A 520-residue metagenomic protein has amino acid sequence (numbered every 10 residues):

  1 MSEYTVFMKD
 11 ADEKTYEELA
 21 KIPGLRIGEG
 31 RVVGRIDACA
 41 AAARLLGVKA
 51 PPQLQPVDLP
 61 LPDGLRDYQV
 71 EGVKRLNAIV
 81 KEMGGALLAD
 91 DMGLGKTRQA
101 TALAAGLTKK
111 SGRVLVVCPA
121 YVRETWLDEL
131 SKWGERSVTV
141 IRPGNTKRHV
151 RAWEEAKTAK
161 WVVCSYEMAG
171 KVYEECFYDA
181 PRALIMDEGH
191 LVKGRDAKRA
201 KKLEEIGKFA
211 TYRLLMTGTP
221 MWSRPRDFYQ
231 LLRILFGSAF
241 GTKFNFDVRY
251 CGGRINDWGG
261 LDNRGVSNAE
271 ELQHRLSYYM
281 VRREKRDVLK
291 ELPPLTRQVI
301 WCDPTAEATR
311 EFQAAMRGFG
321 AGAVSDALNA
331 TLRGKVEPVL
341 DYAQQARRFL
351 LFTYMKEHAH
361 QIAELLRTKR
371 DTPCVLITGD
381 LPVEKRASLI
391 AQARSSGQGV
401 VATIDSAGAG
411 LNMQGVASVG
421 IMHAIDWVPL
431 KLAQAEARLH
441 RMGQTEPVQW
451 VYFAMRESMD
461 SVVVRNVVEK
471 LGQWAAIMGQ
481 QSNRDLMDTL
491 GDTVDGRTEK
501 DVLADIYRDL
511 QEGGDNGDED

Functional and structural regions predicted by a protein language model:
P51-A89: Conserved pre-motif I regulatory segment
S111-K132, W222-D227, M355-K356: Conserved Walker A/P-loop ATP-binding site and its immediately adjacent core in helicase/helicase-like ATPase domains
V122-N145, L235-A239: Conserved helix-turn-beta segment of the N-terminal RecA-like "Helicase ATP-binding" lobe in SF1/SF2 helicases
K147, K157-T158, A183, A200-K285 (+1 more regions): Conserved P-loop NTPase motor "coupling/switch" region that bridges the ATPase
R148-A152, F352, H360-Q361, D371-A407: Conserved helicase ATPase core of P-loop NTP-dependent helicases/translocases
G170-E174, S223-P225, A359-A363, R386-I390 (+2 more regions): SF2 helicase motor core recognition
D287-T368, R386: Conserved helicase/translocase motor-coupling segment
W427-E436, H440-E519: A conserved SF2-helicase RecA2
